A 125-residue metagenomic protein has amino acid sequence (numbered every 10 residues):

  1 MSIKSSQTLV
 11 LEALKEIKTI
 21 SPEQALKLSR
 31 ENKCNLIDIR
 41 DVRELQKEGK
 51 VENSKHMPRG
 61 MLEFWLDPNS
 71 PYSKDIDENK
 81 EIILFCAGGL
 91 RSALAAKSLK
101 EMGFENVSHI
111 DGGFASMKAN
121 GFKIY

Functional and structural regions predicted by a protein language model:
M1-C34, V42-I82, L90-Y125: Rhodanese-like catalytic fold shared by cysteine-dependent sulfurtransferases and DSP/PTP-type phosphatases
I37: Active-site flanking residues adjacent to catalytic metal/cofactor-binding acidic residues
F85: Short, surface-exposed ligand- or partner-binding patches at beta-edge/loop junctions that are enriched in aromatics
